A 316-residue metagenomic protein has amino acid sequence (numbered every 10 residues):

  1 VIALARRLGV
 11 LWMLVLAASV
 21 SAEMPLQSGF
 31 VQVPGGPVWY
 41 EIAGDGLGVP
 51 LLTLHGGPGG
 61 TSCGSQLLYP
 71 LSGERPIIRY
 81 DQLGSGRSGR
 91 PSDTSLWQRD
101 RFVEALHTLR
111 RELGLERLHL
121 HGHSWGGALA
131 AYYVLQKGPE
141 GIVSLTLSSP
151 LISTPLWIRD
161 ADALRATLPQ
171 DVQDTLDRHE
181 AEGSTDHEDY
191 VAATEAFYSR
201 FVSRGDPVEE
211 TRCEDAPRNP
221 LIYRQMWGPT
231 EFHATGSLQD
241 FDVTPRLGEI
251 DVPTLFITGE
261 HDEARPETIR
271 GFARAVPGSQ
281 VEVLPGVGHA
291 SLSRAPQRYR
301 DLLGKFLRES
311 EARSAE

Functional and structural regions predicted by a protein language model:
G36-R90: Conserved HGGG/HGGXW glycine-rich cap/lid loop of the alpha/beta-hydrolase fold
Q82-W125: Active-site loop/oxyanion-hole signature of alpha/beta-hydrolase fold enzymes
E116-R159: Conserved hydrolase catalytic core segment
L145-E182: Flexible "cap/lid" loop of the alpha/beta hydrolase fold
E180-S237, R246: Conserved alpha/beta-hydrolase catalytic His-Asp/Glu region
I250, F256-T258: Short beta-strand/loop motif that positions the catalytic acidic residue of the alpha/beta-hydrolase fold
E263-T268: Conserved alpha/beta-hydrolase "acid-adjacent" motif
S279-E316: Catalytic active-site module of serine/aspartate enzymes centered on a nucleophile-bearing elbow/loop
